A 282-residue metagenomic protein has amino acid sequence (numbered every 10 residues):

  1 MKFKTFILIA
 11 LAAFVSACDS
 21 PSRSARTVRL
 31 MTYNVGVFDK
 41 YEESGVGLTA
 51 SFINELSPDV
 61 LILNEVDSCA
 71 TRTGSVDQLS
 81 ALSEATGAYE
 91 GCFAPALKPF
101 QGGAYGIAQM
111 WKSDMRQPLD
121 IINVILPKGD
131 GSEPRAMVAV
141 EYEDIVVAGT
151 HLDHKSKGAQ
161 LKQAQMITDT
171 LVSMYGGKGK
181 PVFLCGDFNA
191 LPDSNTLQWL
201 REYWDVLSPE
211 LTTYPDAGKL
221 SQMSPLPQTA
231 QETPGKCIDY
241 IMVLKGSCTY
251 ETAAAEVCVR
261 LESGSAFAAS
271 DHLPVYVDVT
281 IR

Functional and structural regions predicted by a protein language model:
K2, F14-A85, K98-G103, D169 (+2 more regions): N-terminal, active-site-proximal structural segment of metallo-dependent hydrolase catalytic domains
K2-I9: Sec-dependent signal peptide recognition, specifically the positively charged N-region followed immediately by
R29-T32, V60-N64, C92-F93, I107-Q109 (+6 more regions): Structural recognition of the beta-strand scaffold that forms the well-ordered cores of secreted hydrolase catalytic
Y33-V35, V66, L152, G186-F188 (+1 more regions): Active-site metal-binding loops of divalent metal-dependent hydrolases
F38-K40, S68-G74, P99-F100, K155-G158 (+2 more regions): Active-site environment of divalent metal-dependent phosphoester hydrolases
E42, V66-A148, C248, T252-V257: Structured beta-strand-rich core segments of catalytic domains in phosphoester-bond hydrolases
A50-S51, G158-V172: Alpha-helical scaffold elements lining the catalytic groove of polysaccharide deacetylases
G158, V172-F183, N189-R282: Metal-dependent phosphoester-hydrolase catalytic domains
